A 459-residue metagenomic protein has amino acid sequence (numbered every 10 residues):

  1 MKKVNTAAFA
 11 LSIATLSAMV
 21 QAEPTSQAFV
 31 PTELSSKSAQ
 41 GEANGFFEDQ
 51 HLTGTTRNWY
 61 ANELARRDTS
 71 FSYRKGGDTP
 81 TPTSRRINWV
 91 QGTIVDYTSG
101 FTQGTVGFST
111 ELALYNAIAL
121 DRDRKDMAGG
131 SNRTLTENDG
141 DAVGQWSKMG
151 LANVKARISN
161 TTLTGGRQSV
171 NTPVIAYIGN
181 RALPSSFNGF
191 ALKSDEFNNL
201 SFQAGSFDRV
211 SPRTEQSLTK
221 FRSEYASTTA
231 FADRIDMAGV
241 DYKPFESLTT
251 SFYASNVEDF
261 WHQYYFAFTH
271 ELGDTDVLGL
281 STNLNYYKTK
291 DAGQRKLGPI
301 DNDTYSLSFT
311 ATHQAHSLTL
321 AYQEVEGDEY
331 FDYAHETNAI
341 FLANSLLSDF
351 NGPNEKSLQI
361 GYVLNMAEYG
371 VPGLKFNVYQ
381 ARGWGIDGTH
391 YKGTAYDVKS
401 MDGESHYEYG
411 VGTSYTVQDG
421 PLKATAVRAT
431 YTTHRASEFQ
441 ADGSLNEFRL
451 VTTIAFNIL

Functional and structural regions predicted by a protein language model:
Q21-R167, L364, G412-Q418, A426-L459: Beta-barrel outer-membrane channel/assembly domains of diderm bacteria
E48, I87-T93, W146-G150, P184-N188 (+6 more regions): Residues that define the transmembrane beta-barrel architecture of outer-membrane proteins
L52, T105-F108, N160-T164, N199-Q203 (+8 more regions): Repeated loop/turn-to-beta-strand initiation elements of outer-membrane beta-barrel proteins
G54, T93-S99, A152-A156, F190-S194 (+7 more regions): Residues on the lipid-exposed face of transmembrane beta-strands in outer-membrane beta-barrel proteins
N58, L163-Y177, F202-A204, A238 (+4 more regions): Transmembrane beta-strand segments that form the barrel wall of outer-membrane beta-barrel proteins
T98-S131, N138-T219, V240-S247, T319-Y330: Outer membrane beta-barrel
Q203-A226, I235, V277-S357, S437-G443: Outer-membrane beta-barrel translocator/channel fold
Y322-Q323, G327-E404, E408-V411, T416-Q418: C-terminal structural cap/anchor segments
